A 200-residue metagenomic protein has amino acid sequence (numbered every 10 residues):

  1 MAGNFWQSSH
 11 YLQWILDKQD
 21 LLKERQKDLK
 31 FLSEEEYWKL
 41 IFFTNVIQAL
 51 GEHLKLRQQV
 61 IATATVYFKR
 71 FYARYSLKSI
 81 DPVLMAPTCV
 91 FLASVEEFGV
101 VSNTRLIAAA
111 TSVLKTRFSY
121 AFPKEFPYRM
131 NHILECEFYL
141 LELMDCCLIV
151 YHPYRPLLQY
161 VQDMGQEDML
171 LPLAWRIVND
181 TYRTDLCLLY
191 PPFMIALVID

Functional and structural regions predicted by a protein language model:
M1-Q59: A eukaryotic "domain-start" boundary segment
E35-V198: Structured all-alpha helical bundle cores of eukaryotic regulatory proteins
